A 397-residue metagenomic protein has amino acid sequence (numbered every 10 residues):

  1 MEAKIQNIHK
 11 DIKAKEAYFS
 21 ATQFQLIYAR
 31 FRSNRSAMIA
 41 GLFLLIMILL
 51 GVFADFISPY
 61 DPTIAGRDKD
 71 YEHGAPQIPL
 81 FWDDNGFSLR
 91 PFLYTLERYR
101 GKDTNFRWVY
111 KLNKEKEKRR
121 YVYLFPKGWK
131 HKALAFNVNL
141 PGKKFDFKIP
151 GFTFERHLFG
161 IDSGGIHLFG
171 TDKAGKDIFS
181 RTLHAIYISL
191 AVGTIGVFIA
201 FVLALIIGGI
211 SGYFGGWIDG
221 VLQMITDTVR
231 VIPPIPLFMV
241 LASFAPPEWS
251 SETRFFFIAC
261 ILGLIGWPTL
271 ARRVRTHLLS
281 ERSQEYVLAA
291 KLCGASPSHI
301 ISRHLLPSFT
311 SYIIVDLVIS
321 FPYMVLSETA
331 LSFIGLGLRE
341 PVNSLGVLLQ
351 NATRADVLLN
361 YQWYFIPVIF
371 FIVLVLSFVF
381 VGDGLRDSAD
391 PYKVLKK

Functional and structural regions predicted by a protein language model:
M1-F201, L205, G337, P341 (+3 more regions): Gly/Trp-centered helix-boundary motif
T171-K397: Alpha-helical transmembrane segments of integral membrane proteins, especially multi-pass inner/plasma-membrane
